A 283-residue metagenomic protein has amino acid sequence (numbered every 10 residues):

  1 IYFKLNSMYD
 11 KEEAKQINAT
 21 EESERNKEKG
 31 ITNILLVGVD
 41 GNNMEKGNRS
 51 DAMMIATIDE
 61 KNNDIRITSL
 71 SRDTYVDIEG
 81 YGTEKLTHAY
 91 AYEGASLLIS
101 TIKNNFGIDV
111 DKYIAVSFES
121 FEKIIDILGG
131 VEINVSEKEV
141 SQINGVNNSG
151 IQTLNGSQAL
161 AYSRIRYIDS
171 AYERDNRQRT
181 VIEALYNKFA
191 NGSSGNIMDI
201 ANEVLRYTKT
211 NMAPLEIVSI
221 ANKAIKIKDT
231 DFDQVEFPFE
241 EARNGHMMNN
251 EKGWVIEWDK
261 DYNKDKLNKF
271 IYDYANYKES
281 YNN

Functional and structural regions predicted by a protein language model:
I1-N62, S219, F239, E251 (+2 more regions): Entry/capping segment at the start of metal-dependent catalytic domains with acidic active-site entry clusters
E13-E22, T74, G82, M212-N283: C-terminal solvent-exposed extensions
K27-G30, M44-R49, E79, A91-S96 (+7 more regions): Solvent-exposed, acidic/flexible segments
K29-T32, N48-M53, N62-L70, Y81 (+7 more regions): Extracytoplasmic
G41-E45, E84-Y92, G107-K112, R164-E173 (+3 more regions): Second-shell loop/turn segments in exported
Y81, K85, E93, L97-T101 (+10 more regions): Extracytoplasmic/secreted proteins, especially bacterial periplasmic and envelope-associated proteins
A89-V146, N211-A213: Amphipathic, coiled-coil-like alpha-helical scaffolding segments used for oligomerization/assembly
S120-E203: Flexible, polar/acidic helix-loop-strand segments at domain edges
